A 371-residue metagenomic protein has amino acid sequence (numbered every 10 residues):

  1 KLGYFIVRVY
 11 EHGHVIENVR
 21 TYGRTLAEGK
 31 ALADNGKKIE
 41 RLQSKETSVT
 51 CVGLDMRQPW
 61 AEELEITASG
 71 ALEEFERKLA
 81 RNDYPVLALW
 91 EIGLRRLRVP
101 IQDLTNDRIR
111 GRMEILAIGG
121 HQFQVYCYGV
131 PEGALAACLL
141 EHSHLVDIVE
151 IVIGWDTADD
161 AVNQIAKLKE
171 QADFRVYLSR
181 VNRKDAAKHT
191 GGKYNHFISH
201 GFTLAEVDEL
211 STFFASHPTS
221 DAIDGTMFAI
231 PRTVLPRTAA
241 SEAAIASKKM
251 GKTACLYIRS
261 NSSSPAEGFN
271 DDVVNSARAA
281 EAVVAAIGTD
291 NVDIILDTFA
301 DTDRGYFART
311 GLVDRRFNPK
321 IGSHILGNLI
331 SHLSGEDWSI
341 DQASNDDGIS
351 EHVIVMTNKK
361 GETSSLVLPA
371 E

Functional and structural regions predicted by a protein language model:
K1, P265-G327, S331-L333, D337-S350: Aromatic/acidic polysaccharide-binding cleft in carbohydrate-active enzymes
K1-R112, I118, L140-S143, T157-K167: Mature N-terminal, pre-catalytic/accessory segment of carbohydrate-active enzymes
V9-H12, A88-I92, Q171, F213-I223 (+4 more regions): A structural motif corresponding to the C-terminal end of an alpha-helix and its immediate exit/capping segment
E74-R81, R98-G111, Q124-L135, I153-A161 (+4 more regions): Acidic-and-aromatic substrate-binding clefts and catalytic sites of carbohydrate-active enzymes
L87, E91-D103, C138-I165, Q171-I198 (+2 more regions): Active-site groove signature of glycoside hydrolases
R110-Y126, V162-S179, T219-F269, A282 (+2 more regions): Glycoside hydrolase catalytic-domain groove-lining segments
V176-H196, A244-A277, T298-D314: Active-site clefts of carbohydrate-active enzymes
Q342-E371: Carbohydrate-binding surface patches
